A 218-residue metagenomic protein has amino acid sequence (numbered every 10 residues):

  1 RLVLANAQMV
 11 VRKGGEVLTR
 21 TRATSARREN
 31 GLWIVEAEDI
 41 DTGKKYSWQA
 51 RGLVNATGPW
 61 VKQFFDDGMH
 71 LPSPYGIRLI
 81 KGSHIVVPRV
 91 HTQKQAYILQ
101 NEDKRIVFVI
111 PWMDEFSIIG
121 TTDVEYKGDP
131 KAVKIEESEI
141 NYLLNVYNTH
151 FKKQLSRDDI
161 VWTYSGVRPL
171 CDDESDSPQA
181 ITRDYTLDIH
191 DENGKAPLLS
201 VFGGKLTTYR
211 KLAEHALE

Functional and structural regions predicted by a protein language model:
R1-A5, M9, M69-I119, V124-E218: C-terminal catalytic lobe of FAD-dependent flavoproteins
G15-E16, L198: Short, conserved active-site loop motifs that form the nucleotide-linked donor/cofactor pocket
E16-L18, V161: General small-molecule cofactor/ligand-binding pocket signal
T19-I34: A conserved short coil-to-beta-strand element within the FAD-binding core of flavoproteins
V35-D39: Short beta-strand segments that buttress and anchor functional surface loops
D41-G52, A56: Core beta-strand elements of the Rossmann-like FAD/NAD(P) dinucleotide-binding domain in flavoenzyme oxidoreductases
N55-L71, E214: Flavin (primarily FAD) binding-site architecture
